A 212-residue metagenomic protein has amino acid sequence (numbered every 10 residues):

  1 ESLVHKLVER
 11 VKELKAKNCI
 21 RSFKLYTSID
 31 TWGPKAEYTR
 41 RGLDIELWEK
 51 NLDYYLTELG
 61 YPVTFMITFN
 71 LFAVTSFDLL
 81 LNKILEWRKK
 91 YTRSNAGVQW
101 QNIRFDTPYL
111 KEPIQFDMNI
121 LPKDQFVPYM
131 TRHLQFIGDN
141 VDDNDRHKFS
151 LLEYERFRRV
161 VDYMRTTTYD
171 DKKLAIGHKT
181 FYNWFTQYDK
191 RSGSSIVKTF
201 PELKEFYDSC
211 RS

Functional and structural regions predicted by a protein language model:
E1-L110: Radical SAM/AdoMet-radical enzyme domain recognition
V4, V8-V11, V63, V74 (+9 more regions): Extended aliphatic helical segments
Y26-S28, M66, Y129-H133, I137 (+1 more regions): Charged, low-complexity, helix-prone segments enriched in Lys/Glu/Asp/Gln
A36-R41, T64-T68, I114-N119, D145 (+3 more regions): Active-site rim elements
L71-T75, T92-L134, H147, L151-F157: Flexible glycine/acidic-rich beta-alpha junction loops that bind and position SAM and/or redox cofactors in anaerobic
L81-E86, F126-D139: A short, terminal or domain-edge coil/loop segment
G138-S212: Radical SAM enzyme core and accessory elements
